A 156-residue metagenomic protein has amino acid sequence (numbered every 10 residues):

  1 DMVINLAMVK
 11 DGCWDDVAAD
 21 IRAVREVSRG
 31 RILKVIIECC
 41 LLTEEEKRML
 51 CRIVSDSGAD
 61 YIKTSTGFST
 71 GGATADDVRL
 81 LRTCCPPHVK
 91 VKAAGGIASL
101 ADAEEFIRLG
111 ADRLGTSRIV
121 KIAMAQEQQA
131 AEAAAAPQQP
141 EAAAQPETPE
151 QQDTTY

Functional and structural regions predicted by a protein language model:
D1-M8, A59-G71, G95-E132, Y156: Glycine-rich phosphate-binding active-site loops on the catalytic face of alpha/beta enzymes
G12-K34, C39, G72-G95: Alpha-helix-loop-beta-strand connector modules within alpha/beta enzyme cores
W14-A18, R48, A75, L100 (+1 more regions): Electropositive phosphate-/nucleotide-binding environments in soluble metabolic enzymes
R22, R48, R52-S55, R79 (+1 more regions): Alpha-helical segments flanking ligand/cofactor-binding loops in enzyme cores
V27-S28, I53, S57, C84 (+1 more regions): Structural motif
L41-E44: Active-site rim beta-loop-alpha module in soluble metabolic enzymes
R52-S57, A135-A136, A142: Glycine/serine-rich loop-strand microenvironments at binding/catalytic pocket rims
Q139-Y156: Long, low-complexity, intrinsically disordered segments
